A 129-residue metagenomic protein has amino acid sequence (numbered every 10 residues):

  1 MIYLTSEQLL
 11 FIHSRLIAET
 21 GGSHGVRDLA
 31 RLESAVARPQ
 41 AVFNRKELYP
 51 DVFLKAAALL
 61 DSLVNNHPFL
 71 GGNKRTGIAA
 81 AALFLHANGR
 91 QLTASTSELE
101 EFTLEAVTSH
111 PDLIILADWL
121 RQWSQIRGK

Functional and structural regions predicted by a protein language model:
M1-K129: FIC/Doc superfamily catalytic core
